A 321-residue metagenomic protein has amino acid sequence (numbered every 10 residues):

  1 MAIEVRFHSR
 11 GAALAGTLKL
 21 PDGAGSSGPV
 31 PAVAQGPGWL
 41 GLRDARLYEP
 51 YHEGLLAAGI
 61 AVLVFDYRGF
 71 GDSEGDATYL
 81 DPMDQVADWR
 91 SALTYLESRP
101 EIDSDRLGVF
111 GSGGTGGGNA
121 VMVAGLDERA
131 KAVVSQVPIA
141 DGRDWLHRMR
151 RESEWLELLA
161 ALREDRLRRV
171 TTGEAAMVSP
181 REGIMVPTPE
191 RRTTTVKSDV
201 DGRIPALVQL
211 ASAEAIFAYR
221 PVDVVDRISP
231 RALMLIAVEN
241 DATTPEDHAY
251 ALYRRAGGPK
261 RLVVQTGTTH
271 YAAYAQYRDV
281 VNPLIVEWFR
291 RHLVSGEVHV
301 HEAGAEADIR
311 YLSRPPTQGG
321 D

Functional and structural regions predicted by a protein language model:
M1-G28: N-terminal cap/lid segment of alpha/beta-hydrolase-fold proteins
G38-E53, Y67: The serine-hydrolase catalytic nucleophile loop
R43-A45, F70-G108, A275, D279-V281: Catalytic nucleophile-loop/oxyanion-hole region of alpha/beta-hydrolase and closely related hydrolase-like folds
L56-D72: Conserved alpha/beta-hydrolase
S91-R169, L207-V208: Primarily recognizes the serine-hydrolase "nucleophile elbow" in alpha/beta-hydrolase and SGNH/GDSL folds
E164-V224: Alpha/beta-hydrolase
I228, M234-A237: Short beta-strand/loop motif that positions the catalytic acidic residue of the alpha/beta-hydrolase fold
A242-H248: Conserved alpha/beta-hydrolase "acid-adjacent" motif
